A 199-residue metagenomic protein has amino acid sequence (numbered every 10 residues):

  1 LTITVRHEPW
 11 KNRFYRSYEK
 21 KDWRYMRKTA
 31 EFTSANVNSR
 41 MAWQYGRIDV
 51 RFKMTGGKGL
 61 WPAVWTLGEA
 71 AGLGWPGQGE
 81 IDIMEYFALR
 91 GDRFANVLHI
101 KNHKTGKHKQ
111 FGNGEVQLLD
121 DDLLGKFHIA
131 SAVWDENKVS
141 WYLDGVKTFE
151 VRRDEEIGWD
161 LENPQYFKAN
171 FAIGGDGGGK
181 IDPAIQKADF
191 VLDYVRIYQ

Functional and structural regions predicted by a protein language model:
L1-Q199: GH16 jelly-roll
